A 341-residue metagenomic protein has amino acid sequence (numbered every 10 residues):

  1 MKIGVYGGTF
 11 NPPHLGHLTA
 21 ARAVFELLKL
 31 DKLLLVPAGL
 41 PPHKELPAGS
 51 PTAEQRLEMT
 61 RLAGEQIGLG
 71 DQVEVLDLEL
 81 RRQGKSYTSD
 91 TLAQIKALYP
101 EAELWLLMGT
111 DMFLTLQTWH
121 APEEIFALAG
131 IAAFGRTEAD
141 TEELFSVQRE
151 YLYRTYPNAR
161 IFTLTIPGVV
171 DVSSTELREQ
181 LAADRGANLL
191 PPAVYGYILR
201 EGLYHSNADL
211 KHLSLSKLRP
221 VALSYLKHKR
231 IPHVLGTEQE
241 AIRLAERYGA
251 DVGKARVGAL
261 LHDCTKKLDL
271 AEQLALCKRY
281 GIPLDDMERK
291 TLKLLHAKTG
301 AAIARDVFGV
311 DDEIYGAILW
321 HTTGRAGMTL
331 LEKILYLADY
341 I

Functional and structural regions predicted by a protein language model:
M1-S214: Nucleotidyltransferase catalytic core that binds NTPs
H14-H17, H43, H233, H262 (+2 more regions): Histidine-centered active-site/metal-ligand motif
L27, Q66, L98, Y225 (+2 more regions): Alpha-helical structural context
S50-Q55, R82-S86, H228, P232 (+3 more regions): Residues at secondary-structure transition points
R56-L57, S174, V234, A297 (+1 more regions): A general structural signal for well-ordered alpha-helical segments in protein cores
L213-H228: N-terminal export signals and maturation junctions of secreted/periplasmic proteins
P220-S224, I242-I341: Divalent metal-dependent catalytic cores for phosphoryl transfer on phosphate-bearing substrates
